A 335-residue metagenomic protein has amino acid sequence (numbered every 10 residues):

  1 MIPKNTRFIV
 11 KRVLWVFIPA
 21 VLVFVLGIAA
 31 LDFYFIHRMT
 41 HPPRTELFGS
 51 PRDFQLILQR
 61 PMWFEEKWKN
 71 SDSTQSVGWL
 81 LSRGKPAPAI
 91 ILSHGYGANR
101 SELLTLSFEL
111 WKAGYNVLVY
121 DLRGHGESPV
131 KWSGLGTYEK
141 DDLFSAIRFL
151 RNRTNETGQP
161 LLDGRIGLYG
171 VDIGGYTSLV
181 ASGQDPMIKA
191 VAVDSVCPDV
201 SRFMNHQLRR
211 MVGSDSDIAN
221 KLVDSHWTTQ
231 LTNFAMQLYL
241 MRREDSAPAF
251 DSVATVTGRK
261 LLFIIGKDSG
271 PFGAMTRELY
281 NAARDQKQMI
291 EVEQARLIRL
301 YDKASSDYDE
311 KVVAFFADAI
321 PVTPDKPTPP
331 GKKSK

Functional and structural regions predicted by a protein language model:
R12-K69: An N-terminal hydrophobic leader/cap segment in hydrolases
W68-N70, V77-W79, T229-F316, T323-P324: Serine-hydrolase catalytic core
A87-G95: Short beta-strand element of the alpha/beta-hydrolase
Y96-E109, L122, M275: The serine-hydrolase catalytic nucleophile loop
E102, S133-P160: Alpha/beta-hydrolase active-site loop
S107-P129: Conserved alpha/beta-hydrolase
G158-D172: Alpha/beta-hydrolase fold nucleophile elbow
A181-R242, A254, A274: Hydrolase active-site cap/lid region
